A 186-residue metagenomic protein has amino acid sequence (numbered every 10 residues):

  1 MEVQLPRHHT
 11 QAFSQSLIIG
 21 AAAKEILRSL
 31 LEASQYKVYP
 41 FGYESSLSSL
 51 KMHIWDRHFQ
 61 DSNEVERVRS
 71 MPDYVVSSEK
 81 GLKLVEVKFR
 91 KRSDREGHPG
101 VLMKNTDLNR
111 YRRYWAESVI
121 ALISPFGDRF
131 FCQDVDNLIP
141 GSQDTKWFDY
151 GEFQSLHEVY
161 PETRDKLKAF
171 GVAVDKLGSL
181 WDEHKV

Functional and structural regions predicted by a protein language model:
M1-E2, S62, S77-E79, I123-V186: Non-catalytic C-terminal interaction segments of nucleic acid-processing enzymes
E2-S62: Acidic-basic catalytic patches of nuclease active cores, encompassing PD-(D/E)XK and other metal-cofactor nuclease
S29, R113, S179: Charged/polar, solvent-exposed surface patches and flexible loops
A33, G81-K83, V87-Q143: Catalytic cores of nucleic-acid endonucleases
H58-E64, S70-Y74, G97-P99, M103-R110: Short secondary-structure capping micro-motifs at structural edges
E66-F89: Active-site beta-strand-loop-beta-strand hairpin of nuclease catalytic cores that positions key catalytic residues
E66-V68, Y111-W115, K146-F153: Short, surface-exposed, polar/charged, turn-prone segments marking secondary-structure boundaries
